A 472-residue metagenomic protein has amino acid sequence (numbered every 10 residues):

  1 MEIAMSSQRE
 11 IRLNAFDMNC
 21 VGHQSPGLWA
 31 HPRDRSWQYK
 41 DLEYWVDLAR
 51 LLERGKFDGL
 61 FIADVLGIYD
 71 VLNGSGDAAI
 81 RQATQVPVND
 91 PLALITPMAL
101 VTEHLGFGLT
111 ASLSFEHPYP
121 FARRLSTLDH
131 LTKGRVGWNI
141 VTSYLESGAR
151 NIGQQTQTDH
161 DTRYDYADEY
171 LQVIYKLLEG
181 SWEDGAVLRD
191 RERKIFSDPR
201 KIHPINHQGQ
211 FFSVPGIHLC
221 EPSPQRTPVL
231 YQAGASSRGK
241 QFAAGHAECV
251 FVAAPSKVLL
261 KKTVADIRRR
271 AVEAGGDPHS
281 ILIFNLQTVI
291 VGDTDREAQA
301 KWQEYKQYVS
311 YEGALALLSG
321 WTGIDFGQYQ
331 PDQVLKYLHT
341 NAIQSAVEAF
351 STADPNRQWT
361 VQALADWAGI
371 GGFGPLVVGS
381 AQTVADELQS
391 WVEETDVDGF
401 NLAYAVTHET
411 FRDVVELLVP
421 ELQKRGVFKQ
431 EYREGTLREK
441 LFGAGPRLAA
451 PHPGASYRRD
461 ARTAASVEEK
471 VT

Functional and structural regions predicted by a protein language model:
M1-T472: N-terminal glycine-rich cofactor-binding segment that shapes the pocket for flavin-like pterin cofactors
